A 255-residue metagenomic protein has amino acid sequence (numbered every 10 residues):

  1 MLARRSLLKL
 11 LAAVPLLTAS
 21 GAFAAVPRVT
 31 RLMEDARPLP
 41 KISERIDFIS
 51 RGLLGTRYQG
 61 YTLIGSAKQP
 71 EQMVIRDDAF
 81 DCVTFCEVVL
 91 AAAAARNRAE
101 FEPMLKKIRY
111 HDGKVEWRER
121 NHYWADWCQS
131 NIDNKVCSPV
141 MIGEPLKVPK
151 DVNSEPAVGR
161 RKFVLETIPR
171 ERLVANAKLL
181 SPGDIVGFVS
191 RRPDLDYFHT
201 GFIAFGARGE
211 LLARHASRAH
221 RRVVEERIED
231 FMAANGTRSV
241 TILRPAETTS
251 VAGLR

Functional and structural regions predicted by a protein language model:
M1-P15: N-terminal secretory signal peptides and thylakoid transit peptides that target proteins across membranes
A19-S20: N-terminal signal peptide c-region/cleavage motif recognized by signal peptidases
A25-V158: N-terminal capping segments
K150-R191: A mid-sequence, solvent-exposed acidic-amphipathic segment
I185-G187, D194-R214: Catalytic nucleophile-His microenvironment captured as a short glycine-rich beta-strand/loop that brackets
R191-D194, A219-R221: Solvent-exposed loop/turn segments at secondary-structure junctions within structured extracellular/periplasmic domains
E210-H220, E229-R255: Low-complexity, Gly/Ser/Thr/Pro-rich intrinsically disordered linker/tail segments
E225: A short macromolecule-binding patch
